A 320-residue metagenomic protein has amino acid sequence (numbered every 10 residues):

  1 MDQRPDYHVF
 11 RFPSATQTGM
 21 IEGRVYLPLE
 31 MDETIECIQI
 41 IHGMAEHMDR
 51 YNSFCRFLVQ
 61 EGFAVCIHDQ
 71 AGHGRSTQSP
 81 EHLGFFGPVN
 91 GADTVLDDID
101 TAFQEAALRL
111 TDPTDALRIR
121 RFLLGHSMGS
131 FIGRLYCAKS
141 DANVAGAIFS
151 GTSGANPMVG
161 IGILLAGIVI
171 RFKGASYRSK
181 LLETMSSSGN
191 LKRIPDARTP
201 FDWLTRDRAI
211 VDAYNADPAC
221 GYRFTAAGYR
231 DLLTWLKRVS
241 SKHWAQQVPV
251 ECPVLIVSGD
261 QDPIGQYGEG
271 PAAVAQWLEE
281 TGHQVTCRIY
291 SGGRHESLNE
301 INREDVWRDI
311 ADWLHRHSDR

Functional and structural regions predicted by a protein language model:
M1-E30: N-terminal cap/lid segment of alpha/beta-hydrolase-fold proteins
I35, H42-E46, S127-M128, D260-Q261: Active-site glycine-rich loops that stabilize anionic/oxyanionic intermediates across multiple enzyme folds
R50-E81: Conserved alpha/beta-hydrolase
G87-R109: Alpha/beta-hydrolase active-site loop
T111-S127: Alpha/beta-hydrolase fold nucleophile elbow
G133-A219: Alpha/beta-hydrolase-fold enzymes
I256-S258: Short beta-strand/loop motif that positions the catalytic acidic residue of the alpha/beta-hydrolase fold
T281-R320: Catalytic active-site module of serine/aspartate enzymes centered on a nucleophile-bearing elbow/loop
